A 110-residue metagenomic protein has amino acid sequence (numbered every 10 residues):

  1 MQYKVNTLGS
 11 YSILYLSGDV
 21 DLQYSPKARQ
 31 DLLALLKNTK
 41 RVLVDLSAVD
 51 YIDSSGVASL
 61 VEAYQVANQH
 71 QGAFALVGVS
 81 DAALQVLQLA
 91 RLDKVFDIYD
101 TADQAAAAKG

Functional and structural regions predicted by a protein language model:
Q2-Q30, S47: STAS-typified acidic loop motif
L22-V95: Amphipathic alpha-helical interaction surfaces in cytosolic regulatory modules
D81, D103-Q104: Acidic phosphotransfer microenvironment of two-component signaling modules
D97-T101: Short acidic-hydrophobic, aromatic-tinged amphipathic segments that line or gate anion-handling sites
A108-G110: A short, charged, amphipathic alpha-helix used as a generic interaction element across diverse proteins
